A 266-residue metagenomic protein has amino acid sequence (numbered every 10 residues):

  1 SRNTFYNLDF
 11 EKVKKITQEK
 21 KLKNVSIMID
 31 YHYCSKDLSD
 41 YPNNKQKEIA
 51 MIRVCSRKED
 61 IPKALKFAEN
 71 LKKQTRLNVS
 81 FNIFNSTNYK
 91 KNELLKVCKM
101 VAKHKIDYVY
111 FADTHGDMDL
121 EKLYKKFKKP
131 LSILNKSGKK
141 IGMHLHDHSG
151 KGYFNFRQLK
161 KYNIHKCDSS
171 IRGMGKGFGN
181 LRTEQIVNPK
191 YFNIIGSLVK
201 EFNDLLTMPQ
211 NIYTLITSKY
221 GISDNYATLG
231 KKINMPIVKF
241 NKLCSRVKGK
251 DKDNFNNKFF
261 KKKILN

Functional and structural regions predicted by a protein language model:
S1-N266: Catalytic cores and adjacent flexible loops of soluble metabolic enzymes that perform enolate/carbanion chemistry on
